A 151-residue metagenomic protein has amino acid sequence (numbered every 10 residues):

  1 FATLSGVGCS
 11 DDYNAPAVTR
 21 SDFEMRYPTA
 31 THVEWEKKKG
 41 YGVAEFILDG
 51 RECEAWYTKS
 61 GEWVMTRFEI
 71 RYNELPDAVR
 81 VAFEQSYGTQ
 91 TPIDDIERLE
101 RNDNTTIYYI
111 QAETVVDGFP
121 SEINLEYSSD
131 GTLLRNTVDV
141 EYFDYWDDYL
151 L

Functional and structural regions predicted by a protein language model:
A2-Y27: Bacterial Sec-dependent N-terminal signal peptides
D11, E141-L151: Glycine- and aromatic-enriched low-complexity segments, predominantly in secreted/extracellular proteins and matrices
F23, A44, F83: Short, structured motif recognition centered on aromatic/hydrophobic residues
Y27-P28, Y87: A broad structural signal for alpha-helix termini and local helix breaks/kinks
H32-G50, P92-T114: A cross-family detector of function-defining hotspots
Y41-F68, I110-D139: Amphipathic N-proximal alpha-helical interface segments
E62-D95: Long, charged/polar, surface-exposed segments that mediate recognition or autoinhibition
I70-Y72, V140-F143: A short acidic/small-residue loop/turn micro-motif
